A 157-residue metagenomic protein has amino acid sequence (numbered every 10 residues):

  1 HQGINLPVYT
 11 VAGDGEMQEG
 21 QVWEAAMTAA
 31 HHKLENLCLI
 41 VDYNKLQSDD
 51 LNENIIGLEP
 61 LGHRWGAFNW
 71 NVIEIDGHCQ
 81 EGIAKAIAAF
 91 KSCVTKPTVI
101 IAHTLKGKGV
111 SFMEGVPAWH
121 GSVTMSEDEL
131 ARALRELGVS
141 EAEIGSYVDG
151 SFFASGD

Functional and structural regions predicted by a protein language model:
H1-G156: Glycine-rich ThDP/TPP pyrophosphate-binding loop and its adjacent helix/strand module within ThDP-dependent enzymes
